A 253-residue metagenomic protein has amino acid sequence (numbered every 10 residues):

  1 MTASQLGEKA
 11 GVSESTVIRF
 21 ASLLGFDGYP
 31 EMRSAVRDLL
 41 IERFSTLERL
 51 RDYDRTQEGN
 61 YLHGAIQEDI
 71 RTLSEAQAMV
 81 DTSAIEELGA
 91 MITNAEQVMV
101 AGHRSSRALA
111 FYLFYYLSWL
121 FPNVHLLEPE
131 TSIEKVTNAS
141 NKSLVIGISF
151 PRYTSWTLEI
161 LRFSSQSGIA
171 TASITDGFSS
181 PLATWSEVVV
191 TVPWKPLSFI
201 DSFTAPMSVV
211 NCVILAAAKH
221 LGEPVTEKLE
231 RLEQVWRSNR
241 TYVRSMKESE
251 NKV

Functional and structural regions predicted by a protein language model:
M1, E8-E86: HTH-adjacent hinge/linker in prokaryotic transcriptional regulators
A3, A10, Y29, E58-L62 (+8 more regions): Generic structural signal for well-ordered, non-membrane alpha-helical segments in soluble metabolic enzymes
S4, R37, T93, E230-Q234: Short amphipathic alpha-helical surface patches that mediate protein-protein
R37, I214-A218, R237: A short, amphipathic alpha-helical segment
A90-G222: Glycine-rich phosphate-binding loops that contact phosphosugars or nucleotide phosphates
E223-V253: A short, charged, Gly/Pro-tolerant segment at domain boundaries
